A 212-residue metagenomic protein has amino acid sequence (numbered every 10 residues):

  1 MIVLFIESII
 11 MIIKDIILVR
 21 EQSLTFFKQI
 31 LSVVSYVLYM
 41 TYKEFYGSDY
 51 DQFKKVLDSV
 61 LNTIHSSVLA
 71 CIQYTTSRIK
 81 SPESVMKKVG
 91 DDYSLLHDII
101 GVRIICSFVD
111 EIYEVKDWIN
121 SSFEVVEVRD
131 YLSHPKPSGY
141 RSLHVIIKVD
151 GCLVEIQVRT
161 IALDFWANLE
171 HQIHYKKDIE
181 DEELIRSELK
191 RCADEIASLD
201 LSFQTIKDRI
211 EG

Functional and structural regions predicted by a protein language model:
M1-F5: Compositionally biased, low-complexity intrinsically disordered regions
I6-G212: Nucleic-acid processing machinery
